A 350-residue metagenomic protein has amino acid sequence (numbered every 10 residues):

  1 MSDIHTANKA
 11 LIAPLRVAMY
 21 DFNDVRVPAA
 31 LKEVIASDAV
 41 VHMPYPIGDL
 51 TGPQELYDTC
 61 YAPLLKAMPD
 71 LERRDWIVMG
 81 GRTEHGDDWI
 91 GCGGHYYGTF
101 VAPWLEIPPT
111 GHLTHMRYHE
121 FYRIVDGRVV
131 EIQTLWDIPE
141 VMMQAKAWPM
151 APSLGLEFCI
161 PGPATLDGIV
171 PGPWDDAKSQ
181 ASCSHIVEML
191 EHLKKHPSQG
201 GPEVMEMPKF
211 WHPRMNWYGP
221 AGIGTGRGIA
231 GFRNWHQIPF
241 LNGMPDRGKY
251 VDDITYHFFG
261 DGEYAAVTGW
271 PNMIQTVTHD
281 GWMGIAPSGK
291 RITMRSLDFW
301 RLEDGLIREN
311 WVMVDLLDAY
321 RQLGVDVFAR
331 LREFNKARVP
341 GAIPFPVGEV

Functional and structural regions predicted by a protein language model:
M1-V350: C-terminal and inter-domain tail/linker signature
